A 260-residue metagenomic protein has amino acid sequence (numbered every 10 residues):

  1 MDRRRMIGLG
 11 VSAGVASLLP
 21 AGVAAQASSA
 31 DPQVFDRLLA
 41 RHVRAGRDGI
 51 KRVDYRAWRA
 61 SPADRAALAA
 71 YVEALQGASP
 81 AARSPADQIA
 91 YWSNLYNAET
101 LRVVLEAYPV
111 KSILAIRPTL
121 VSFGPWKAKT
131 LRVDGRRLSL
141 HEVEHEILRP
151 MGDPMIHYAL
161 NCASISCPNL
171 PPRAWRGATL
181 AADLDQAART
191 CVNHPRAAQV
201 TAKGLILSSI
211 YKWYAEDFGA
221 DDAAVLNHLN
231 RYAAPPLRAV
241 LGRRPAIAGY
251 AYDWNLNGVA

Functional and structural regions predicted by a protein language model:
R5-A25: N-terminal export signals
S28-P80, D87-A90, L101-A260: Interaction/scaffold regions that mediate signaling and macromolecular assembly across diverse proteins
